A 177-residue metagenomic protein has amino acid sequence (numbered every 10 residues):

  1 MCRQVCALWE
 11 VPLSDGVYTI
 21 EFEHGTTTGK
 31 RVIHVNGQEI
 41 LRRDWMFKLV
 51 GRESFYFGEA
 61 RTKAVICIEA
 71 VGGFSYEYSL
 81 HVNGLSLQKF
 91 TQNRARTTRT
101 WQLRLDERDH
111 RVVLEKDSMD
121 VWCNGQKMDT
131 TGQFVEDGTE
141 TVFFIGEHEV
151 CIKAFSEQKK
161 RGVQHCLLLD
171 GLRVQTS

Functional and structural regions predicted by a protein language model:
M1-E21, E39-S177: Peripheral membrane interaction modules
